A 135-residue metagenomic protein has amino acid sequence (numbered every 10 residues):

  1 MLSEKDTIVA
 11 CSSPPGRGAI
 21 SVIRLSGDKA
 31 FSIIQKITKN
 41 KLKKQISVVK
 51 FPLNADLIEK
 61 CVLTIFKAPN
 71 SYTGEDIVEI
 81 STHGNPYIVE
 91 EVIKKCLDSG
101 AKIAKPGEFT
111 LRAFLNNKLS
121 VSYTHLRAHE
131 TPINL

Functional and structural regions predicted by a protein language model:
M1-R127: A glycine-rich (often HGG/GG-containing) alpha/beta subdomain
H125, P132-L135: Single conserved hydrophobic/aromatic residue that forms the stacking wall/gate of nucleotide- or nucleobase-binding
